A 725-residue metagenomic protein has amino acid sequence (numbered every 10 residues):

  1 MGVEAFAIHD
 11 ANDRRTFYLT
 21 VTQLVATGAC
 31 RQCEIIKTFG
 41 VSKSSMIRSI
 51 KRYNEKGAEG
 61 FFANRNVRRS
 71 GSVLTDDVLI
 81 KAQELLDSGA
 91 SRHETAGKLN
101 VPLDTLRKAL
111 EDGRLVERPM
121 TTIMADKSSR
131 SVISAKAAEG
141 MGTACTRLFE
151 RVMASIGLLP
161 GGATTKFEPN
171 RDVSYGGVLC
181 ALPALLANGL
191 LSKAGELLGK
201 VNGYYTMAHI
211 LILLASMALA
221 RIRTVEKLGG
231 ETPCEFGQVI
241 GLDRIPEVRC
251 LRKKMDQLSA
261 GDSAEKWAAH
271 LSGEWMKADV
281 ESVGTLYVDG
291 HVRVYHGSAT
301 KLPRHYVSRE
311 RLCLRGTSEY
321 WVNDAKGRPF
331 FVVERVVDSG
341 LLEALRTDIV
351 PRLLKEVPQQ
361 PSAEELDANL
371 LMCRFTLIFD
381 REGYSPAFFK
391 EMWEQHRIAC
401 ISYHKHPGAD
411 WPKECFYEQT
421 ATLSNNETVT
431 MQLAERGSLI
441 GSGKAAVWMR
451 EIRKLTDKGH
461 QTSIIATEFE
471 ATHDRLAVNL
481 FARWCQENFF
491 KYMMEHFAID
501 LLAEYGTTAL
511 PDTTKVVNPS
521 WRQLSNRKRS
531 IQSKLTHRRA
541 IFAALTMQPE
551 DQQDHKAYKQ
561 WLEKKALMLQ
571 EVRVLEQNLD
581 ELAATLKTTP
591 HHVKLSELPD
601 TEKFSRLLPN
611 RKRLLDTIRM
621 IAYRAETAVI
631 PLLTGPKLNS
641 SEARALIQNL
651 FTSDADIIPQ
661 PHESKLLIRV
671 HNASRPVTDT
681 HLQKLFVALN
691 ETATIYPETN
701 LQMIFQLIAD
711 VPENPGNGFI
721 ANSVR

Functional and structural regions predicted by a protein language model:
V3-D13, Y18, K127-L312, E319-S339 (+2 more regions): Dynamic "connector" segments at or just before major functional cores
R14-C30, T75-A90, L211-L219: Short, amphipathic alpha-helical "recognition" segments used to contact nucleic acids or chromatin
Q32-F39, E94-G97: Short alpha-helical "recognition helix" segments of helix-turn-helix
S42-I47, P102, E247-L251: Short coil turns linking two alpha-helices in DNA-binding domains
I50, L110: DNA major-groove recognition helix of helix-turn-helix
A58-S72, L115-K136, S263-L271: Short Lys/Arg-enriched helix C-cap and helix-to-coil transition segments that create basic nucleic-acid-contact patches
F331, K390, E394-Q486, M494 (+2 more regions): An anionic, glycine-rich sequence signature occurring as long contiguous blocks
L377-A387, H406-A409: Acidic, metal-coordinating catalytic cores used for nucleic-acid/nucleotide bond scission and strand-transfer chemistry
